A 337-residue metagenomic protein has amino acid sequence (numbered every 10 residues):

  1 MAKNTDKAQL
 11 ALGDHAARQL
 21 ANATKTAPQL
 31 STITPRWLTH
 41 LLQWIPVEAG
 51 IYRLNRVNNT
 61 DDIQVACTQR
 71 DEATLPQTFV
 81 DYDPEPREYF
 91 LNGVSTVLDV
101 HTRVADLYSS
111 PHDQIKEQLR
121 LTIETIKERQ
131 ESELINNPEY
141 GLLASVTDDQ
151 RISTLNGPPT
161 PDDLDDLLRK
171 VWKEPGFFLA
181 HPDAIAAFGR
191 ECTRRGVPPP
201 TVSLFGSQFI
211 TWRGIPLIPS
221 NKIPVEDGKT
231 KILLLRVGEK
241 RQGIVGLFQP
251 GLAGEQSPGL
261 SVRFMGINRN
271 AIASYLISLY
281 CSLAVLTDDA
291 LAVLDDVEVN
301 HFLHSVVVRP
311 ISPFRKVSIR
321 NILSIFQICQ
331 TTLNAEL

Functional and structural regions predicted by a protein language model:
A2-P84: N-terminal "assembly arms/tails" that initiate or stabilize quaternary assembly in self-assembling proteins
T78-Y108: Long, hydrophobic/aromatic-enriched structural stretches that serve as scaffold segments
D99-E174: Alpha-helical scaffold segments that mediate packing/assembly in large oligomeric complexes
V146-F209: Extended, solvent-exposed, turn-rich assembly/linker loops in the middle of proteins
P200-R309, C329, L337: Sequence/fold signature of self-assembling virion shell proteins
